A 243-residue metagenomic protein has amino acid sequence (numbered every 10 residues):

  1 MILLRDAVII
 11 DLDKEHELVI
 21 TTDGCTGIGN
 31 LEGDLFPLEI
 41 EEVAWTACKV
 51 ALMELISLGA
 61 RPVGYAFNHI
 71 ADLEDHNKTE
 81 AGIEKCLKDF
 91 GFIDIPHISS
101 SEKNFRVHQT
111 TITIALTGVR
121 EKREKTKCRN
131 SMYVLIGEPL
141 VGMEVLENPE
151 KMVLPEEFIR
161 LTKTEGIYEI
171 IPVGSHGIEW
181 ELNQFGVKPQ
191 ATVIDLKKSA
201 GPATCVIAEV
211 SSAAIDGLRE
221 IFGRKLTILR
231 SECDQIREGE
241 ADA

Functional and structural regions predicted by a protein language model:
M1-A243: Helix-biased detector of long, well-ordered alpha-helical tracts
